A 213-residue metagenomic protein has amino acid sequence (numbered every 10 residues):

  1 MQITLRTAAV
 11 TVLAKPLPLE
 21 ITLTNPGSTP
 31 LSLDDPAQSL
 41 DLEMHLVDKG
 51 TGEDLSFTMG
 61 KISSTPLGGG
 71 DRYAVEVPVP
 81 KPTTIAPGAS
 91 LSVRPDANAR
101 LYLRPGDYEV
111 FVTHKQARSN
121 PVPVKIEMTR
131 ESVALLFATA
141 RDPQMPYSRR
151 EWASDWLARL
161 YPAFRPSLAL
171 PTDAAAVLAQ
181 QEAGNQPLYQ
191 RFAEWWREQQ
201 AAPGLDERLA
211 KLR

Functional and structural regions predicted by a protein language model:
M1-L13: Low-complexity, acidic Ser/Thr/Pro/Gly-rich terminal tails and inter-domain linkers that flank the onset of structured
L23-G27: Asparagine-centered strand-capping/turn motif at beta-strand->loop junctions
S32-P87: The feature marks short-to-medium sequence segments in extracytoplasmic or secretory-pathway proteins
L91-Y102: Short, hydrophobic beta-strand segments
R100-V110: Short glycine/proline/serine/threonine-rich loop/turn segments at secondary-structure transition edges
A117-V124: Short Trp-Ser/Thr-centered turn/loop motifs at beta-strand boundaries
K125-R149, D206: Low-complexity, Pro/Ser/Thr- and charge-rich linker/hinge segments at domain boundaries
M145-R213: Long, helix-rich interaction regions
